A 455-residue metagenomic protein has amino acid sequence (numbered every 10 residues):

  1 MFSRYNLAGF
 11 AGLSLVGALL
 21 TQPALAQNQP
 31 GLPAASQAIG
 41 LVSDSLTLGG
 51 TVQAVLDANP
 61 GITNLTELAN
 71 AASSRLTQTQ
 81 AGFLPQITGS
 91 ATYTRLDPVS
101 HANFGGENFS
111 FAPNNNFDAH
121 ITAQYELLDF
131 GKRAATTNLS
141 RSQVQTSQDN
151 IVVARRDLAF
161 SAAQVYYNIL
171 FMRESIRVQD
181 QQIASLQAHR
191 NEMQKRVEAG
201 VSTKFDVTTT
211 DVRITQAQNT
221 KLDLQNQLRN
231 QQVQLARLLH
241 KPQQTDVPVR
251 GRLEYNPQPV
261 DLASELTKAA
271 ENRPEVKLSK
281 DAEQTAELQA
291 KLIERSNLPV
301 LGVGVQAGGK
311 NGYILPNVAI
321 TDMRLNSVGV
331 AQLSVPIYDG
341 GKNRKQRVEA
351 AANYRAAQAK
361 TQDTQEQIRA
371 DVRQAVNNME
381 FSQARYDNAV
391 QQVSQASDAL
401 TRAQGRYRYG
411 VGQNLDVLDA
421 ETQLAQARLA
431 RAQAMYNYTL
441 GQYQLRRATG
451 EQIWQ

Functional and structural regions predicted by a protein language model:
F2-A8, L13, Q22-N28, A35 (+3 more regions): Acidic, low-complexity, intrinsically disordered peripheral segments
F2-S3, A154-A270, N378, S382: Periplasmic alpha-helical coiled-coil/stalk elements that build and connect Gram-negative outer-membrane
A26-T92, P98, E126, Q243 (+6 more regions): Bacterial Sec-pathway N-terminal export signals of envelope proteins
N28-D44, S90-Y125, V249-P259, K291 (+2 more regions): Small/polar, glycine/serine/threonine/aspartate-rich low-complexity segments that form flexible
Q53-T63, N70-Q86, P113, H120-N138 (+8 more regions): A glycine-/polar-enriched beta->alpha junction
N64-T79, A154, L158-R177, A188 (+5 more regions): Amphipathic alpha-helical coiled-coil segments
R141, K204-V212, N414-T422: Short, charged, amphipathic alpha-helical segments
L224, P274, A434: Metallo-beta-lactamase
